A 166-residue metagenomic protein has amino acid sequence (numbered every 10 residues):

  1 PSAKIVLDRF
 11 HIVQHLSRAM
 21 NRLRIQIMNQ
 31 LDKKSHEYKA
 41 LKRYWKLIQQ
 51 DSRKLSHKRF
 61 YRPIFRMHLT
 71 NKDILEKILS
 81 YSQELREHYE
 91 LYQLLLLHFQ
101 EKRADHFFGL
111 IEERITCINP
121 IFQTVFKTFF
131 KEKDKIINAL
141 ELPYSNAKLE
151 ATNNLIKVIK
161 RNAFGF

Functional and structural regions predicted by a protein language model:
P1-K4, F10-S17, D32-F166: Acidic/histidine-rich catalytic cores and adjacent linkers of DNA breakage/strand-transfer/modification proteins
S17-M28: Short, surface-exposed amphipathic charged segments that create phosphate/polyanion-binding patches used for binding
